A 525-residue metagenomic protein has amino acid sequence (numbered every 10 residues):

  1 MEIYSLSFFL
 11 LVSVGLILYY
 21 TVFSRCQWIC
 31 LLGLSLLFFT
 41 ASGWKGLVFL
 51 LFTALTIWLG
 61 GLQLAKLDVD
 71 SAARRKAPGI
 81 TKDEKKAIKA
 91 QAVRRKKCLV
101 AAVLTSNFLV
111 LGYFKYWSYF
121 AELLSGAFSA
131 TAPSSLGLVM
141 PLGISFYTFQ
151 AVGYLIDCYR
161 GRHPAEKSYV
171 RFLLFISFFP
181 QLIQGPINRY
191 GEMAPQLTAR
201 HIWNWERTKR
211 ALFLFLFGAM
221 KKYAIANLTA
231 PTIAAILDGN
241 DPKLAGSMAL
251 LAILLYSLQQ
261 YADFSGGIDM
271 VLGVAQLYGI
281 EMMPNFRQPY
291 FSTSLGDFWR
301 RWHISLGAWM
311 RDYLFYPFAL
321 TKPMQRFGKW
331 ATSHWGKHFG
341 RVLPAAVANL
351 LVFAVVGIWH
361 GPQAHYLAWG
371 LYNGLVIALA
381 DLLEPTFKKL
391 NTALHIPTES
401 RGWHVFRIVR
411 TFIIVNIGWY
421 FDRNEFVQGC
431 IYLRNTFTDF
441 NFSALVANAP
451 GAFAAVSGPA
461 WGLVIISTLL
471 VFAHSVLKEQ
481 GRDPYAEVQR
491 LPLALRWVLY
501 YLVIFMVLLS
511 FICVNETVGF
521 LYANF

Functional and structural regions predicted by a protein language model:
M1-N524: Membrane-embedded transmembrane alpha-helical bundles that form the catalytic cores of multi-pass lipid-modifying
